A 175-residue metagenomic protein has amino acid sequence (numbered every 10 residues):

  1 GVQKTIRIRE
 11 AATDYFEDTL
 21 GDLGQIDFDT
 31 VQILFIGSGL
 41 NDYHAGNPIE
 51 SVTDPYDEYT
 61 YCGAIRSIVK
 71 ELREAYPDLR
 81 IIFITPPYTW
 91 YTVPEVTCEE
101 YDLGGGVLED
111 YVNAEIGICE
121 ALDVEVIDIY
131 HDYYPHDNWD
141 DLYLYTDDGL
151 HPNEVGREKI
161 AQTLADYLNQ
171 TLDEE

Functional and structural regions predicted by a protein language model:
G1-Y59, G63: Conserved SGNH/GDSL esterase-like catalytic core that processes O-acyl groups on lipids and polysaccharides
Q32-G37, R80-T85, E125-D128: Structural recognition of the beta-strand scaffold that forms the well-ordered cores of secreted hydrolase catalytic
D57, R66, L103-G104: A generic structural signal for short
C62, R66, E158: Conserved active-site region of classical short-chain dehydrogenase/reductase
I65-V69, V112: Generic structural signal for well-ordered alpha-helices, preferentially at hydrophobic/aromatic core positions
I68-L72, C119: Hydrophobic positions in alpha-helices of CheY-like receiver
E74-Y76: Short, conserved loop/helix-junction motifs that constitute active-site signature segments in enzyme catalytic cores
P86-E175: Catalytic His-Asp segment of secreted/periplasmic serine-dependent ester chemistry enzymes
